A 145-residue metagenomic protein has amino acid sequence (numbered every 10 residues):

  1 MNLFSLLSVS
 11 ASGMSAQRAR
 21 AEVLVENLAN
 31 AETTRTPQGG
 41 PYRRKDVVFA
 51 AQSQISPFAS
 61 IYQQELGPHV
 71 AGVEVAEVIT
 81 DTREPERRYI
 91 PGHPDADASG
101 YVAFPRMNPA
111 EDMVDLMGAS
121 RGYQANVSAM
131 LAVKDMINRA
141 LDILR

Functional and structural regions predicted by a protein language model:
M1-R145: Amphipathic alpha-helical polymerization modules
